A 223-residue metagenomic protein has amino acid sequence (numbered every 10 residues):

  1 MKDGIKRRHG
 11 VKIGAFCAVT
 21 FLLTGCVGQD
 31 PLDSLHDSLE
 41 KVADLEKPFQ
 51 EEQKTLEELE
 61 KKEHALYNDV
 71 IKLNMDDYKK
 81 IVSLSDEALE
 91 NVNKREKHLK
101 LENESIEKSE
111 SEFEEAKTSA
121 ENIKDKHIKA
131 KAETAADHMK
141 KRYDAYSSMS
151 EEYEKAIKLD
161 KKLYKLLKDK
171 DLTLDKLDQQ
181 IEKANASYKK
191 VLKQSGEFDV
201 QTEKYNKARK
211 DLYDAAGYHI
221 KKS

Functional and structural regions predicted by a protein language model:
D3-G14: Bacterial N-terminal signal peptides that target proteins for export
A15-T20: Hydrophobic helical h-region of N-terminal Sec-dependent signal peptides in bacterial secretory/periplasmic proteins
L22-G25: C-terminal motif of bacterial Sec signal peptides marking the signal peptidase cleavage site
V27-K100, E104, K221: Immediate post-signal-peptide N-terminus of mature secreted/exported proteins
V42-L56, R95, L99-E102, I106 (+6 more regions): Amphipathic alpha-helical coiled-coil segments
K47, E51-K54, K61, E90 (+7 more regions): Extended, heptad-repeat alpha-helical coiled-coil/oligomerization scaffolds
L101-A184, V191, L212-H219: Extended amphipathic alpha-helical interaction segments
K190-S223: Extracytoplasmic/luminal low-complexity segments enriched in Pro/Gly and acidic/polar residues that act as flexible
